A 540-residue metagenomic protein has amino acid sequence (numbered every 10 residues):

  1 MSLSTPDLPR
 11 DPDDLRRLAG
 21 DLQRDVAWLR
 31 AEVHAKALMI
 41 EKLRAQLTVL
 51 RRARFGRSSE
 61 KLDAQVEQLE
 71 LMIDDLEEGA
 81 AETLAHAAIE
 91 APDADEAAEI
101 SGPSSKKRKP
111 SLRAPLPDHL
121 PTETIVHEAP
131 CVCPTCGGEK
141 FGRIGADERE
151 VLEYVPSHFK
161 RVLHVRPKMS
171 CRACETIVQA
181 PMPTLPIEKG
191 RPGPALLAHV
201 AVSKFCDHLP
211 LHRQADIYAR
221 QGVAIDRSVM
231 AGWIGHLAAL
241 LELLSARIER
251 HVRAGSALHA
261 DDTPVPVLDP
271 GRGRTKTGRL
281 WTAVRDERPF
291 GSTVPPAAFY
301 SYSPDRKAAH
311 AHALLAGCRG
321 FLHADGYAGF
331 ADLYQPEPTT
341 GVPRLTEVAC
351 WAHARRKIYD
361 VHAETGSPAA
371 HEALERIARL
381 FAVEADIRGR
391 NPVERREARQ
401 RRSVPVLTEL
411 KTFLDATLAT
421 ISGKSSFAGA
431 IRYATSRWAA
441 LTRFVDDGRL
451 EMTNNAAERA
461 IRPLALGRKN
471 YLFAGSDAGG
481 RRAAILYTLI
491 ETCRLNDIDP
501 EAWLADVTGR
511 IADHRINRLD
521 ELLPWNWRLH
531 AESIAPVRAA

Functional and structural regions predicted by a protein language model:
M1-R191, H259-A260, P266, F290 (+1 more regions): Short, flexible loop/hinge motifs at secondary-structure junctions
S2, P6, L69, R108 (+3 more regions): Catalytic center-proximal scaffold of phosphoryl-transfer enzymes
